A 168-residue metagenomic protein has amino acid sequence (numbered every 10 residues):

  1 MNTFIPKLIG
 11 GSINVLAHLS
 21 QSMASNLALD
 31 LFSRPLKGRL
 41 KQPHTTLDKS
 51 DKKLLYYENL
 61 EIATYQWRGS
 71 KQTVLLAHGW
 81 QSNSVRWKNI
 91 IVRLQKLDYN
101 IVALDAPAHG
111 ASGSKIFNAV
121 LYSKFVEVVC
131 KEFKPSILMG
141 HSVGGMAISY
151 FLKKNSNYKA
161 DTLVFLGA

Functional and structural regions predicted by a protein language model:
N2-L54: An N-terminal hydrophobic leader/cap segment in hydrolases
A63-Q72: Short beta-strand-to-loop junctions in surface cap/lid or active-site-entrance loops
K71, H78-S82: Active-site glycine-rich loops that stabilize anionic/oxyanionic intermediates across multiple enzyme folds
S84, I91-G113: Conserved alpha/beta-hydrolase
K115-I137: Alpha/beta-hydrolase active-site loop
I137-L138, L163: Conserved alpha/beta-hydrolase fold motif
M139-I148: Gly/Ala-rich beta-loop-alpha elbow adjacent to hydrolase catalytic centers
V164-A168: Active-site nucleophile loop of the alpha/beta-hydrolase fold
